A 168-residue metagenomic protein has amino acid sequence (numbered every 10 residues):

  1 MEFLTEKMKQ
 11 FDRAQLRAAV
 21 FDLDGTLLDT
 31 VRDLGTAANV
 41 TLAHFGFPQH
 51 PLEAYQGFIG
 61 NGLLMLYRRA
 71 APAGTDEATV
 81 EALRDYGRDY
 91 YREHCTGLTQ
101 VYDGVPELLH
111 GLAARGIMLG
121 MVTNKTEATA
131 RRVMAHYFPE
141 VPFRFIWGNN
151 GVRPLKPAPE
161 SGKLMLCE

Functional and structural regions predicted by a protein language model:
F3-L4, D12-E107, R115, A128 (+2 more regions): N-terminal helical cap/lid subdomain that shapes the substrate entry/recognition surface in HAD-like hydrolases
F58, V122-N124, N149: Structural motif
G97-Q100, T126-E168: Substrate-recognition "cap/lid" segment bordering the active-site pocket of phosphatases
G116-G120: Short active-site oxyanion
